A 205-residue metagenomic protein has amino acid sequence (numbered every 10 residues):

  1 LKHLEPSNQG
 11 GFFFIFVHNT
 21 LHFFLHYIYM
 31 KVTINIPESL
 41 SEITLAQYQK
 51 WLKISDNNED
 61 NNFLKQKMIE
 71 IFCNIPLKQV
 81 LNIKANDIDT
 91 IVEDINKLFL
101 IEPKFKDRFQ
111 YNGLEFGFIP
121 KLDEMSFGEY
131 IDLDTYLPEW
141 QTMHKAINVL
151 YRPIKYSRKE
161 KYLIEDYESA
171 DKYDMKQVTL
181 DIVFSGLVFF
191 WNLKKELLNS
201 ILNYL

Functional and structural regions predicted by a protein language model:
L1-S7: Hydrophobic alpha-helical membrane-insertion segments
E5, F12, H18-L205: Charged interaction scaffolds used for protein-protein
